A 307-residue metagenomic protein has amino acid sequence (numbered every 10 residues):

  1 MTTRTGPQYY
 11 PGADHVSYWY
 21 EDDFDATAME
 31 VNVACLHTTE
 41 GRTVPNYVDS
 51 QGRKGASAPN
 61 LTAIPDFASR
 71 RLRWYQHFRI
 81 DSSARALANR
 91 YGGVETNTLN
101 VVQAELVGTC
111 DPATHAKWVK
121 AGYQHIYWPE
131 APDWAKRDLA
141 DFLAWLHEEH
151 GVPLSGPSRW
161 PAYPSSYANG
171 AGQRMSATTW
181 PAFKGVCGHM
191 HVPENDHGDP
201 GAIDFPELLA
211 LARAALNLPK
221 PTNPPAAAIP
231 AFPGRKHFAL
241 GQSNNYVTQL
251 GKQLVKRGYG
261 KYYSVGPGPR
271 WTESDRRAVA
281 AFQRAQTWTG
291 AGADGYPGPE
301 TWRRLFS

Functional and structural regions predicted by a protein language model:
T2-L154, S176: Active-site-adjacent loop/helix surface patches within enzyme catalytic domains that shape the substrate-binding cleft
T2-P11, T109-A228, A281-R284, P297-S307: Basic/polar, cationic surfaces and motifs that engage anionic cell-wall and phosphate/carboxylate ligands
R90-Y91, A121-W134, G234-Q242, S264-P269 (+1 more regions): Second-shell loop/turn segments in exported
N100, E105-C110, G188, V192 (+1 more regions): Glycine-rich, acidic and aromatic/proline-enriched surface loops and short helix-turn segments that act as binding
D138, Y246, A278: Charged catalytic carboxylate motif
N217-P269, E273-S274: Acidic, Ser/Thr/Pro/Gly-enriched interdomain connector segments
E273-W288: SH3/SH3-like beta-barrel superfamily modules
